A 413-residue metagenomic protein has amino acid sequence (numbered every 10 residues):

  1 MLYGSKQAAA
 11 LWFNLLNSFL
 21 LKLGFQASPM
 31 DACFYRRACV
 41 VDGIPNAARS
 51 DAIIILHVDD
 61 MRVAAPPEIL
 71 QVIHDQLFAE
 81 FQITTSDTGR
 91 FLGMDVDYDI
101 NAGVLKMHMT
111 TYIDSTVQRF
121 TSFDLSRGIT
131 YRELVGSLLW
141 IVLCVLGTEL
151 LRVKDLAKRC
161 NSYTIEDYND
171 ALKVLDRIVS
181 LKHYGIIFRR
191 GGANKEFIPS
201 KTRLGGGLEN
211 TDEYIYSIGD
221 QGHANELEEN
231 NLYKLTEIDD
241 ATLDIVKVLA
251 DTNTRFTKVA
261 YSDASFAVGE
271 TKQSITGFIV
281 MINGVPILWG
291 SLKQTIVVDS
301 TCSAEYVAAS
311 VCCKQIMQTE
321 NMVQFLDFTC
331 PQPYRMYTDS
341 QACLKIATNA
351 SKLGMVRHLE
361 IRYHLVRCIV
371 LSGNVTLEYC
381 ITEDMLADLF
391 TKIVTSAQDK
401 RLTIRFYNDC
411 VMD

Functional and structural regions predicted by a protein language model:
M1-Q76, S126-L151, D263-G277, T301-N321: Conserved pre-motif C helix in the palm subdomain of viral-like polymerases
S5, V58-D60, P67, M94 (+5 more regions): Residues immediately flanking
N14, A38-N46, H108-S122, S274-G290: Reverse-transcriptase-like RNA-dependent polymerase core
L23-G43, D176-L249: Charged, flexible boundary elements
D75-S86: A common structural junction motif
T88-F197, E209-G222, E228, I381 (+1 more regions): C-terminal reverse transcriptase regions that engage the nucleic-acid substrate
R159-S162, F256-T257, T295-D413: RNase H-like nuclease module associated with reverse transcription
L204-G219, Y233-C302: RNase H-like nuclease fold core
